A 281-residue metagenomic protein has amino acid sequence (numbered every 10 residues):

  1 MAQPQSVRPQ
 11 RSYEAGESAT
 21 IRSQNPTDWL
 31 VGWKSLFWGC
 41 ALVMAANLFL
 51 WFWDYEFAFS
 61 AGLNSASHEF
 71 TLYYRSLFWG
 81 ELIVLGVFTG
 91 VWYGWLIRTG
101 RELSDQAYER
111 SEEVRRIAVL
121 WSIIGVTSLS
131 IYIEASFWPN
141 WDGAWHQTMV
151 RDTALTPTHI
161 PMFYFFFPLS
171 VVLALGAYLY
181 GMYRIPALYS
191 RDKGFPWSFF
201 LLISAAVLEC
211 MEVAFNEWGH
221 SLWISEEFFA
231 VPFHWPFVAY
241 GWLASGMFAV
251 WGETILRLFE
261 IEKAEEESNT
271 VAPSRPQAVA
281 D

Functional and structural regions predicted by a protein language model:
M1-L36, I97-E113, G252-D281: N-terminal juxtamembrane cytosolic/stromal segments of multi-pass membrane proteins
A2-Q3, V7, W79-L96, F166-L179 (+1 more regions): Hydrophobic cores of alpha-helical transmembrane segments in multi-pass inner/ER membrane proteins, independent
E17-L42, E109-G125, P186-L202, E253: Alpha-helical transmembrane segments and their helix-start/interface "positive-inside/aromatic belt" motifs in integral
C40-A58: Alpha-helical transmembrane segments of multi-pass membrane proteins
Y55-Y74, M149-V150: Perimembrane loop-to-helix junctions flanking transmembrane segments
E112-H146, W197-E226: Hydrophobic alpha-helical transmembrane segments of integral membrane proteins
G125-R191: Membrane-proximal helix-loop-helix units in multi-pass membrane proteins
G194-D281: C-terminal transmembrane-bundle signature of multipass membrane proteins, characterized by strong activation on
